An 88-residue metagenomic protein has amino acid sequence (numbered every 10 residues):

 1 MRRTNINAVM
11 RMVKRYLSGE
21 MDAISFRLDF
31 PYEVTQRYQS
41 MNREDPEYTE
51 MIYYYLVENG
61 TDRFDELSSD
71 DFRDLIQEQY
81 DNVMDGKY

Functional and structural regions predicted by a protein language model:
M1-Y88: Acidic, Ser/Pro/Thr-rich low-complexity regulatory regions and the short amphipathic helical interaction modules they
